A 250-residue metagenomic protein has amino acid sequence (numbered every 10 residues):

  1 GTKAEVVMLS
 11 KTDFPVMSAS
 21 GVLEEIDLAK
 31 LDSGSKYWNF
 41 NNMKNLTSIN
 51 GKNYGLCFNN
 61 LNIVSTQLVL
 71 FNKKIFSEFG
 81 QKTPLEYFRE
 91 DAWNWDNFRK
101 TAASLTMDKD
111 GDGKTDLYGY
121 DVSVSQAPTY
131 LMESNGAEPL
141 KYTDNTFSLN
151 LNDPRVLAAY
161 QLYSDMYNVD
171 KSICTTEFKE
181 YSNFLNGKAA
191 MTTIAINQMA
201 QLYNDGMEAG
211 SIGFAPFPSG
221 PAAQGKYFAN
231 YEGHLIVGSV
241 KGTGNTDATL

Functional and structural regions predicted by a protein language model:
G1, D91-N97, I173-L185: Short helix-initiation/N-cap motifs at beta->coil->alpha
G1-K11: Early extracytoplasmic/lumenal segment of secretory-pathway proteins
L9-D13, V124, I194-A200: Beta->alpha turn/N-cap motifs
L9-T66, D96, A215: Hinge/lid segment of periplasmic solute-binding proteins
D27-N39, E86-E90, D110, E138-A158 (+1 more regions): Short, solvent-exposed loop/beta-turn-alpha elements that line the ligand-binding surface or hinge of extracytoplasmic
I49-V69, S77, D91-S148: Extracytoplasmic/periplasmic solute-binding protein
G51, D205-L250: Extracytoplasmic/periplasmic substrate-recognition and gating elements
R99-A102, L140-T176: Glycine-centered hinge/linker elements that transmit conformational signals in sensory and ligand-binding systems
